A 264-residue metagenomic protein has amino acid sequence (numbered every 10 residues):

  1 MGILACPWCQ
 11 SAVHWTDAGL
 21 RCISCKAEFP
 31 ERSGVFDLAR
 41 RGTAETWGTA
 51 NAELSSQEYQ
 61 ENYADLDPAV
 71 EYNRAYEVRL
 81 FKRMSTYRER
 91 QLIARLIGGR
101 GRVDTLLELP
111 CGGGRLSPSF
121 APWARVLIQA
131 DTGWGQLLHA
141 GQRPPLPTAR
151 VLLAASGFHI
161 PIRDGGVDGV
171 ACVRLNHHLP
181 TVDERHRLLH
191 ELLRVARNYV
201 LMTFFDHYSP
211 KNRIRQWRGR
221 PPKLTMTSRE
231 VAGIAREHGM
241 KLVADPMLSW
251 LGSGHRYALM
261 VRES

Functional and structural regions predicted by a protein language model:
M1-E58: N-terminal auxiliary segments of SAM/dcSAM-dependent transferases
S33, A39-G101: Conserved class I S-adenosyl-L-methionine
L107, C111-H159: Class I SAM-dependent methyltransferase SAM/SAH-binding core
A171: A conserved beta-strand element that flanks and buttresses the S-adenosyl-L-methionine
L179-E191: A short, conserved alpha-helix within the catalytic core of class I
R197-F205: Conserved beta-strand signature within the Rossmann-like core of class I S-adenosyl-L-methionine
F204-P222: Short, glycine-/aromatic-enriched active-site segment of Class I SAM-dependent methyltransferases
P222-G239: Short alpha-helix
